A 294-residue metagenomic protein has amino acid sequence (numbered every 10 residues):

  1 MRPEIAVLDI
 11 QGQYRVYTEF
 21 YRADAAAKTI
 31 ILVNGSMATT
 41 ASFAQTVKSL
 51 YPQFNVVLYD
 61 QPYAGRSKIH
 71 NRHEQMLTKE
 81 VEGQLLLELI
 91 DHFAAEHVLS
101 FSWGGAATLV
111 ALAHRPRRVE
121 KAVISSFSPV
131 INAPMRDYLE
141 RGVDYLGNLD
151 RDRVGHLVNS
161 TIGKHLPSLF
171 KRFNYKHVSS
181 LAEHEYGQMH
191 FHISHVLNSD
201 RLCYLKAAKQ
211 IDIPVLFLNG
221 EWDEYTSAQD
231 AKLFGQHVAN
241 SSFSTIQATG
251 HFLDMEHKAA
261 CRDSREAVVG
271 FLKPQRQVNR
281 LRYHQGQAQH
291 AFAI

Functional and structural regions predicted by a protein language model:
Y14-I69: Conserved HGGG/HGGXW glycine-rich cap/lid loop of the alpha/beta-hydrolase fold
L58-L99: Active-site loop/oxyanion-hole signature of alpha/beta-hydrolase fold enzymes
S100-G104, T108: Gly/Ala-rich beta-loop-alpha elbow adjacent to hydrolase catalytic centers
A113, K121-D150: Flexible "cap/lid" loop of the alpha/beta hydrolase fold
A133-M135, D152-A208: Conserved alpha/beta-hydrolase catalytic His-Asp/Glu region
I211, F217-N219: Short beta-strand/loop motif that positions the catalytic acidic residue of the alpha/beta-hydrolase fold
W222-T226: Acidic catalytic loop of the alpha/beta-hydrolase fold
T249-R262: Catalytic histidine-centered segment of alpha/beta-hydrolase-like enzymes
